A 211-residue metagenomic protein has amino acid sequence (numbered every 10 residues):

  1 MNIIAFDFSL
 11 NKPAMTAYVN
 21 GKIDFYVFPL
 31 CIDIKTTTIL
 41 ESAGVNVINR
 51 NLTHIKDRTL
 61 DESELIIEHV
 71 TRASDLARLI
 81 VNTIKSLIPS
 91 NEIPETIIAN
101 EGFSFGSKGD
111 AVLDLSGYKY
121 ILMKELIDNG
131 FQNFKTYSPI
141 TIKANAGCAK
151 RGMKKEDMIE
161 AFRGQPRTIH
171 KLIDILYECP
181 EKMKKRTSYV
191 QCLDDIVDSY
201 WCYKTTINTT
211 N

Functional and structural regions predicted by a protein language model:
M1-N211: Phosphate- and other anionic-substrate recognition elements at nucleic-acid/protein interfaces
